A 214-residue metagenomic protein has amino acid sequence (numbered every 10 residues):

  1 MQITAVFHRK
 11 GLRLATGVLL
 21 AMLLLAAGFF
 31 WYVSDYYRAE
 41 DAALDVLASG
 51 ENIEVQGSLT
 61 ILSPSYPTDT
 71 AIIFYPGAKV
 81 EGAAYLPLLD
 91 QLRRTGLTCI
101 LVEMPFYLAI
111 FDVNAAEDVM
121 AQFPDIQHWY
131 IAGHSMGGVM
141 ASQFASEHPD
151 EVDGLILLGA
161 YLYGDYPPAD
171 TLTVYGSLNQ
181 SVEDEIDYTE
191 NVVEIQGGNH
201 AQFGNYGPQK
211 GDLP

Functional and structural regions predicted by a protein language model:
R13-F30: Hydrophobic membrane-insertion alpha-helices, especially the h-region of bacterial N-terminal signal peptides
D69-G77: Short beta-strand element of the alpha/beta-hydrolase
P76-V80, S177-L178: Active-site glycine-rich loops that stabilize anionic/oxyanionic intermediates across multiple enzyme folds
A84, P105-I131: Alpha/beta-hydrolase active-site loop
L89-A109: Conserved alpha/beta-hydrolase
G133-A141: Gly/Ala-rich beta-loop-alpha elbow adjacent to hydrolase catalytic centers
T173-Y175: Short beta-strand/loop motif that positions the catalytic acidic residue of the alpha/beta-hydrolase fold
L178-P214: C-terminal catalytic-base region of ester-bond hydrolases, centering on the histidine of the charge-relay
